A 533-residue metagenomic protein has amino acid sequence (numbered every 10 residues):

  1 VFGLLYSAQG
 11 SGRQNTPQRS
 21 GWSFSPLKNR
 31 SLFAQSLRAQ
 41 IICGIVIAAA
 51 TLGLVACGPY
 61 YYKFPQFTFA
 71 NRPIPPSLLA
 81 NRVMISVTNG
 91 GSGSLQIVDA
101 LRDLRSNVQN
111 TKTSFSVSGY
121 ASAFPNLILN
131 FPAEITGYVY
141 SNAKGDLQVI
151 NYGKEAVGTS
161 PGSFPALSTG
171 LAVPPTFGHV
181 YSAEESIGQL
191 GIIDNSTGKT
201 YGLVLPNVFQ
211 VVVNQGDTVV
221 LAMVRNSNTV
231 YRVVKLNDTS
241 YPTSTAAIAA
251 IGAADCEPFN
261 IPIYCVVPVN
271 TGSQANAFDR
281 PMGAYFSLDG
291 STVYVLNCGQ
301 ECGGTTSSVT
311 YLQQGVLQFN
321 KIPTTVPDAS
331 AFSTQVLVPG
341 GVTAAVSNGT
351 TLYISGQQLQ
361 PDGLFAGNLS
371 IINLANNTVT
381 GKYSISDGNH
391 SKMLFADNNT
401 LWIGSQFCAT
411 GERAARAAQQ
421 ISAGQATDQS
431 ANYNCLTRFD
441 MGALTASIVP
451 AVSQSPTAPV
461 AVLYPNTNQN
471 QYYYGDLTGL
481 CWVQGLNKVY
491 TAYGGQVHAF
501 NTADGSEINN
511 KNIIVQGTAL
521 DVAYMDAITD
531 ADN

Functional and structural regions predicted by a protein language model:
V1-C57: Sec-dependent bacterial lipoprotein signal peptides
C57-N533: Predominantly soluble domains enriched in secretory-pathway, periplasmic, or organellar proteins
